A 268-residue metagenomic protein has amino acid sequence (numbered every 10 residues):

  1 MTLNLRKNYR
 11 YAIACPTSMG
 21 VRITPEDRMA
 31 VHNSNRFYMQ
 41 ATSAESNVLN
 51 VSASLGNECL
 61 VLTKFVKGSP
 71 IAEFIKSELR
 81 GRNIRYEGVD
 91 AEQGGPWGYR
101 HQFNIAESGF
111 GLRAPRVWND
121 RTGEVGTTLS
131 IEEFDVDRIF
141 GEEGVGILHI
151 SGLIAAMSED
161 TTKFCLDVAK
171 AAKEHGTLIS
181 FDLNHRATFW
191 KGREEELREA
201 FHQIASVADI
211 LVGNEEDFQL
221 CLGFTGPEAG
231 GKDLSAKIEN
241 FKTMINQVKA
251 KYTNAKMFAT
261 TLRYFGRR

Functional and structural regions predicted by a protein language model:
M1-V31: Positively charged, low-complexity intrinsically disordered leader regions
H32-T42: Short pre-catalytic strand/loop immediately N-terminal to key active-site residues, enriched for Gly-Thr
S43-S54, F164-A171: Histidine-anchored nucleotide/phosphate-binding helix
E58-G152: Conserved N-terminal subdomain of the carbohydrate kinase-like
C59, Y86, I179-F181, V212: Hydrophobic beta-strand scaffold residues
F134, T162-D167, R193-H202: Charged helix-capping and loop-helix junction motifs
K173-L178, Y252-K256: A short helix->loop->beta-strand "cap" motif at the edges of active sites that frequently abuts
F189-R268: Conserved phosphate/ATP/ADP-binding segment of small-molecule kinases
